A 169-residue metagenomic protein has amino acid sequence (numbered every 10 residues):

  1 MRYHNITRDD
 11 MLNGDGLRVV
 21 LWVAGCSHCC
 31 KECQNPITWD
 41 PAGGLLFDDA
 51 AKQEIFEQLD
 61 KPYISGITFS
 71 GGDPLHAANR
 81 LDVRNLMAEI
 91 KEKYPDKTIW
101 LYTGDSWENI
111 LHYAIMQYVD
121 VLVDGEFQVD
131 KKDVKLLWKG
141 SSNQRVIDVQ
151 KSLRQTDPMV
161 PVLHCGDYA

Functional and structural regions predicted by a protein language model:
M1-W22, N35-P41, P158-C165: N-terminal [4Fe-4S]-dependent radical SAM core
M1-Y3, L17, E32-W100, D105-H112: Conserved Radical SAM active-site core
L12, E108, K131, Q155: Flexible, glycine-rich phosphate/dinucleotide-binding loops and adjacent beta-alpha linkers at cofactor/substrate
G25-C29: Short pre-active-site segment immediately N-terminal to redox-active cysteine/selenocysteine motifs in thiol-based
Q53-F56, D60, L111-K131: Structural recognition of alpha->loop->beta junctions
A77-V83, M87-K91, K132-A169: P-loop/Walker A phosphate-binding loop and immediately adjacent motor/lid segment at beta-alpha junctions
K93, A114-Q117, G140: Short, conserved loop/helix-junction motifs that constitute active-site signature segments in enzyme catalytic cores
